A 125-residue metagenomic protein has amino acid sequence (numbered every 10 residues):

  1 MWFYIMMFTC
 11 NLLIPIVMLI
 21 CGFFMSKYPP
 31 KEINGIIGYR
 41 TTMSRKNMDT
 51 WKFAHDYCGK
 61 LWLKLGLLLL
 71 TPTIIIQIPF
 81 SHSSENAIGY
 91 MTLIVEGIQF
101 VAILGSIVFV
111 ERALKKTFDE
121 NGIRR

Functional and structural regions predicted by a protein language model:
M1-L13, P72-N86, T92-G97: Long, highly hydrophobic alpha-helical transmembrane signal-anchor segments
N11-G22, G66-T73, Q99-S106, V110: Helical transmembrane-bundle signal
I20-G38, F109-A113: Membrane-water interface of transmembrane alpha-helices
E32-M48, R124-R125: Juxtamembrane inter-helical linkers in multi-pass membrane proteins
T42-L63: Membrane interfacial helix-start motif at the N-side
K64-F80, I123-R125: Alpha-helical membrane-embedding segments and immediately adjacent membrane-interface amphipathic helices
E85-R125: Alpha-helical transmembrane segments and their immediate juxtamembrane interface regions
